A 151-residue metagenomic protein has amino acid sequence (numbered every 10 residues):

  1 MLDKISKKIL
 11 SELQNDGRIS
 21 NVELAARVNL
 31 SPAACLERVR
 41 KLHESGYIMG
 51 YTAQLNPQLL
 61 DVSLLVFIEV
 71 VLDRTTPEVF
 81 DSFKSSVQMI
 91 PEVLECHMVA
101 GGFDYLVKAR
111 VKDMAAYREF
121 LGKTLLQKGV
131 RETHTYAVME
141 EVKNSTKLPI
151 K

Functional and structural regions predicted by a protein language model:
M1-K151: A compositional/biophysical signature of low hydrophobicity enriched in polar/charged and small residues
